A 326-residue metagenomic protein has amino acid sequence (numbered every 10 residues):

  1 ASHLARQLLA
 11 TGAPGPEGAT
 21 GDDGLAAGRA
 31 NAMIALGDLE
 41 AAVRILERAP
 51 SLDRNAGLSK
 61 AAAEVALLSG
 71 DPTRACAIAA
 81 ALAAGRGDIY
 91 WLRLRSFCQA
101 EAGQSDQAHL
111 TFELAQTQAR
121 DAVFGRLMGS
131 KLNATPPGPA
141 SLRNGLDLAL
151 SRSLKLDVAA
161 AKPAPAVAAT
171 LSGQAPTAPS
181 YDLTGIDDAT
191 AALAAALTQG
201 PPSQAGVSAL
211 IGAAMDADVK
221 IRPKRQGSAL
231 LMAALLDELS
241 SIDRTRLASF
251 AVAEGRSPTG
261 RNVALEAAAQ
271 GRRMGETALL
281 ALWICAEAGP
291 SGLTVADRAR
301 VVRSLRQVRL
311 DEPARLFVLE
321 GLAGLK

Functional and structural regions predicted by a protein language model:
A1-A19, D23-R29: N-terminal, Lys/Arg-enriched amphipathic/low-complexity engagement segments that precede the first folded domain
L9-G18, R44-R54, A79-D88, E113-D121 (+10 more regions): Solenoid-like repeat scaffolds
A19-A26, S51-A61, G85-L94, D106-Q107 (+11 more regions): Generic helix N-cap/helix-start motif at coil->alpha-helix transitions
L25-V43, S59-A61: Membrane helical hairpin/interfacial module
R29-N31, R48, E64, K131-L132: Alpha-solenoid helical repeat scaffolds
A32, A61-A66, C98-Q99, R303-S304: Residue-level signature for tetratricopeptide repeat
L36, S69-G70, A102-G103, V308: Structural motif corresponding to the intra-repeat A-B loop/turn of tetratricopeptide repeats
A41-E47, P72-A83, S105-T117, G138-A192 (+5 more regions): Alpha-helical repeat scaffolds
